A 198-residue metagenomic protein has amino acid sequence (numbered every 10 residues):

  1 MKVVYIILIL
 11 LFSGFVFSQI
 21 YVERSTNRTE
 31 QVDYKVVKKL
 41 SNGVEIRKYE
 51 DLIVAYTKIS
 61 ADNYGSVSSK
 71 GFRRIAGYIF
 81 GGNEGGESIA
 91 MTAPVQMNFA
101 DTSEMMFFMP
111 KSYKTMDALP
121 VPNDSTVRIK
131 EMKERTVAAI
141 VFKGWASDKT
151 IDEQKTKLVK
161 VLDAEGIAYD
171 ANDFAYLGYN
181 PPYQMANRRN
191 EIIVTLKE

Functional and structural regions predicted by a protein language model:
K2-L8, S13-E198: A solvent-exposed interaction/effector surface
